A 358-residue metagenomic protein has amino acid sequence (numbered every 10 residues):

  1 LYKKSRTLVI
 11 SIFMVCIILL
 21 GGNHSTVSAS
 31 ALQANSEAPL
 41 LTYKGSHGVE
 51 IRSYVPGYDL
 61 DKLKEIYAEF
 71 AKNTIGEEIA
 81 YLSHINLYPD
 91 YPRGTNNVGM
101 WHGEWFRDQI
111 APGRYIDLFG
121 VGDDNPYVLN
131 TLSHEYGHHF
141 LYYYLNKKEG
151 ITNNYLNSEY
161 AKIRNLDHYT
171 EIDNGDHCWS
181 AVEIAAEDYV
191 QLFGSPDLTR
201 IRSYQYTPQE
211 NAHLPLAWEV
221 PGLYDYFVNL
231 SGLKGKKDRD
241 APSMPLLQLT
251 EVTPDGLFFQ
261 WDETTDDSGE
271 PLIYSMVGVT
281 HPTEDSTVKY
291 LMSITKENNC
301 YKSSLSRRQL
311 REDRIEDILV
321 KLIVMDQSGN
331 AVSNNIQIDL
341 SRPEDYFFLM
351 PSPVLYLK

Functional and structural regions predicted by a protein language model:
L20-A34: Sec-dependent signal peptide cleavage junction
S53-Q109: Auxiliary, metal-adjacent structural segments of Zn-dependent hydrolase domains
R93-L129, Y142-Y143, D262: Active-site scaffold of zinc-dependent metalloenzymes
Y136-N154, D197: Catalytic Zn2+-binding segment of zinc metalloproteases
E159-L246: Metalloprotease/metallohydrolase-associated module, dominated by Zn2+-dependent proteases
L233-D267, V332-K358: Pro/Thr/Ser/Gly-rich low-complexity, intrinsically disordered linker/stalk tracts
T264-K289, I315: Solvent-exposed loop/turn segments flanking beta-strands in beta-repeat/beta-sandwich domains
Q309-V332: Beta-strand-rich modules
